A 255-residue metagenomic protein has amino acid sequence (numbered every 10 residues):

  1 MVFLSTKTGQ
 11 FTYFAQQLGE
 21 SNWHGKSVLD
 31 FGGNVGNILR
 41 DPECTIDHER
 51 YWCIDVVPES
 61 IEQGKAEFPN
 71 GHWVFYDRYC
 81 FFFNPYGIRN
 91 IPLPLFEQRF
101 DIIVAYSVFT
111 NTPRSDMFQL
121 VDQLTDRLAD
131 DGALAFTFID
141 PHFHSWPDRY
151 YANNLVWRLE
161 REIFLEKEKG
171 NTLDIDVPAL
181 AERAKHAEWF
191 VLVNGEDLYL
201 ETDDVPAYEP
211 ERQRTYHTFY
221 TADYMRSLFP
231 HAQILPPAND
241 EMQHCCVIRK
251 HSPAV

Functional and structural regions predicted by a protein language model:
M1-G25, N34-P94, A133-V255: Class I (Rossmann-like) S-adenosyl-L-methionine-dependent methyltransferase catalytic domain, capturing the SAM-binding
K26, D101: Conserved acidic residues
F31: Conserved beta-strand/loop positions that form the S-adenosyl-L-methionine
F96-R99: A glycine-rich helix->loop->beta "capping" turn within Rossmann-like NAD(P)(H)-dependent oxidoreductase domains
V104: A conserved beta-strand element that flanks and buttresses the S-adenosyl-L-methionine
S107-V108: Short catalytic micro-motifs in class I SAM-dependent methyltransferases
P113-R114: Helix-capping/helix-break motifs at membrane-protein junctions, especially on the cytosolic side just before or after
F118-D130: A short glycine-rich, Lys/Arg-flanked "PGG" loop and its adjoining helix->strand segment in the class I
